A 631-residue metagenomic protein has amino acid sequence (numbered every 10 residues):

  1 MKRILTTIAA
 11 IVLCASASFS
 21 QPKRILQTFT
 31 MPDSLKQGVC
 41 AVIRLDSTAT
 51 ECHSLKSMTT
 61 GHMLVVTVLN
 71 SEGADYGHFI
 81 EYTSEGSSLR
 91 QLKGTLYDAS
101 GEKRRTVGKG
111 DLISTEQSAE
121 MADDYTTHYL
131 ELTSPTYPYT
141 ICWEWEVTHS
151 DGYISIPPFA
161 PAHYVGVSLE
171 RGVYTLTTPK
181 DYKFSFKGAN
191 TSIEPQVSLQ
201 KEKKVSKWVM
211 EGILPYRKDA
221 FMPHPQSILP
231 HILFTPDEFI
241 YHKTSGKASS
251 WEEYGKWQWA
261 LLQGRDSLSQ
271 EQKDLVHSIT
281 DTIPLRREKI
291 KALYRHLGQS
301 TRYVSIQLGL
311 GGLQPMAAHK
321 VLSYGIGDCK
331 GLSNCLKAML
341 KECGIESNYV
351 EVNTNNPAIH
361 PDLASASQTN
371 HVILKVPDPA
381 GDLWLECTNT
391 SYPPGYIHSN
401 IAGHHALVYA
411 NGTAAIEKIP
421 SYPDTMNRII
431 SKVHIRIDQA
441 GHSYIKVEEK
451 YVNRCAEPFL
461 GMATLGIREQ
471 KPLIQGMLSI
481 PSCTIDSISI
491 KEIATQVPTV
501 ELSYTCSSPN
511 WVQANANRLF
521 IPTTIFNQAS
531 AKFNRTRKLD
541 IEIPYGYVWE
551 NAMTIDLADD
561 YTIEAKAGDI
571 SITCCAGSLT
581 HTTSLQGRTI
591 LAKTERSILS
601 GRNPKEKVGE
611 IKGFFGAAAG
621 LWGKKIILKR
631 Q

Functional and structural regions predicted by a protein language model:
Q21-Y82, S421-E449, S482, D486 (+1 more regions): Early extracytoplasmic/domain-onset interaction patches
P22-T28, T148-A160, Y164-L308, D424 (+4 more regions): Secretory-pathway-linked proteins and extracytosolic
R24, I80-G110, S168-S185, G461-S487 (+1 more regions): Solvent-exposed beta-hairpin/edge-strand motifs
L64, Y139-I141, Y174, L293 (+4 more regions): Cysteine-centered nucleophilic/redox motifs
Y76, E81, Y125, S134-A189 (+2 more regions): Surface-exposed, acidic/Ser/Thr-rich flexible loop segments
L92-A162, S192-L229, K432-R436, T484-R518: A surface-exposed beta-strand-loop module
G331-S421: Hydrophobic/aromatic-rich core segments of domains that either
N411-W511: Long hydrophobic segments that form regular secondary structure
